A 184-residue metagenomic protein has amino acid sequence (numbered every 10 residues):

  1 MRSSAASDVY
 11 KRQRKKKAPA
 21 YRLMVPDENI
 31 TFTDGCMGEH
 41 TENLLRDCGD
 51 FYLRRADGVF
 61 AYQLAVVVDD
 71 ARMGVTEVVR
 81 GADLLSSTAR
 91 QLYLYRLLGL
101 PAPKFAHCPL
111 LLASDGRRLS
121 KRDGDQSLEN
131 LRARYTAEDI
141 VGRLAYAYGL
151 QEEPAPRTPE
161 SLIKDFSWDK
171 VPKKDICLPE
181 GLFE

Functional and structural regions predicted by a protein language model:
M1-A6, Y10: Single conserved hydrophobic/aromatic residue that forms the stacking wall/gate of nucleotide- or nucleobase-binding
R14-A20, M24-E184: Conserved nucleotide- and phosphate/pyrophosphate-binding catalytic cores in adenylate/nucleotidyl-handling enzymes
